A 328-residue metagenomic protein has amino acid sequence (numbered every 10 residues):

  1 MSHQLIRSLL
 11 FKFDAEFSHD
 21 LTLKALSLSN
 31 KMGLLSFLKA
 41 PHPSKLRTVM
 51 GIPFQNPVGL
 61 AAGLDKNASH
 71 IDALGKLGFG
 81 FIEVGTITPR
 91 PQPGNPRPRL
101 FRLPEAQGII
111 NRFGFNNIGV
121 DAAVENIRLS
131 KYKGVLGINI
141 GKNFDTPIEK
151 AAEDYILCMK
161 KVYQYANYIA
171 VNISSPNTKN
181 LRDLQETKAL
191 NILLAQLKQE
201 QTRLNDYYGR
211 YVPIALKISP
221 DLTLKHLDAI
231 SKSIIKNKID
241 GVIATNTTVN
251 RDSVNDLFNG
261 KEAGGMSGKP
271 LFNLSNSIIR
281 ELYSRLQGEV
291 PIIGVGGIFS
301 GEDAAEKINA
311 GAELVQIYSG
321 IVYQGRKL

Functional and structural regions predicted by a protein language model:
D14, L60, I82, A123 (+5 more regions): Conserved, mostly hydrophobic/aromatic
L23, S27-S29, L34-A40, P176-A189 (+1 more regions): Glycine/Thr-rich beta-alpha phosphate-binding loop at enzyme active sites
G51-G59, K133-I138, R203-L222, S284-G294: Short beta-strand/loop segments at the ligand-binding rim of alpha/beta enzyme cores
N67-K76, L222-K236, S284-G288, I298-V315: Catalytic cores of alpha/beta
G80-Q92, I173-S175, G241-V249, G297-I298 (+1 more regions): Glycine-rich phosphate-binding active-site loops on the catalytic face of alpha/beta enzymes
G85-V135: A gly/proline- and charged-residue-enriched helix-loop-helix capping module
P91-Q107, D252-G264, G320-L328: C-terminal helical cap(s) of enzyme catalytic domains, especially alpha/beta-barrels
N143-I156, A189, A215-K236: Active-site glycine- and acidic-residue-rich loops that bind and position anionic ligands or nucleotide-like cofactors
